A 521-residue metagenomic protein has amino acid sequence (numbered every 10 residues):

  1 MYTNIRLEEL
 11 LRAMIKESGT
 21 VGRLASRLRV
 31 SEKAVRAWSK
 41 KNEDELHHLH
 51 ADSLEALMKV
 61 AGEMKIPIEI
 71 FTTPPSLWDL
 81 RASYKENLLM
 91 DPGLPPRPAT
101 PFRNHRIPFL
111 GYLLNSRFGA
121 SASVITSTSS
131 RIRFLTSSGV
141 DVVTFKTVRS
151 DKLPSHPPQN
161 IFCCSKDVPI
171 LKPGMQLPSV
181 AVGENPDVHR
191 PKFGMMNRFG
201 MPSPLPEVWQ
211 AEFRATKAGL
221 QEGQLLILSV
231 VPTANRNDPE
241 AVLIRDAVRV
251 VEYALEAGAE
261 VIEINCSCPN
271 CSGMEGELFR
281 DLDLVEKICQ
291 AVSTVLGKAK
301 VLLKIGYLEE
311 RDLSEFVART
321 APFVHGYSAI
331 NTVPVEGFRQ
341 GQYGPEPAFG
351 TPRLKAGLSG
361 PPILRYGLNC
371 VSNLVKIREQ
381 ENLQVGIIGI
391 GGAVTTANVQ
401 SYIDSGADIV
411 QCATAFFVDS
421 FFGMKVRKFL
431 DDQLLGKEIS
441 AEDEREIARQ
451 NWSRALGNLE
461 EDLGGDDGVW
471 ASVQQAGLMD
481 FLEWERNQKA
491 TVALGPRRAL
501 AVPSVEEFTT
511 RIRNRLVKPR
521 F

Functional and structural regions predicted by a protein language model:
M1-R23, R27, E55, E69: A short, Lys/Arg-rich alpha-helix, primarily the initiator
K40, T72-N87, I403-F521: C-terminal extensions of enzymes
E43-K59: Short, basic-rich loop-to-helix N-cap that marks the start of a DNA-contacting helix
T72-L226, V231-R236, V426, F508-R520: N-terminal capping/small domains of soluble enzymes
D91-T100, C266-R280, E315-L383: Glycine/Thr-rich beta-alpha phosphate-binding loop at enzyme active sites
S130-F134, E309-A321, A393-V410: Catalytic cores of alpha/beta
T144-S150, C266-C268, G326-V335, G392-A393 (+1 more regions): Glycine-rich phosphate-binding active-site loops on the catalytic face of alpha/beta enzymes
K152-I170, F338-A356, A415-A441: C-terminal helical cap(s) of enzyme catalytic domains, especially alpha/beta-barrels
